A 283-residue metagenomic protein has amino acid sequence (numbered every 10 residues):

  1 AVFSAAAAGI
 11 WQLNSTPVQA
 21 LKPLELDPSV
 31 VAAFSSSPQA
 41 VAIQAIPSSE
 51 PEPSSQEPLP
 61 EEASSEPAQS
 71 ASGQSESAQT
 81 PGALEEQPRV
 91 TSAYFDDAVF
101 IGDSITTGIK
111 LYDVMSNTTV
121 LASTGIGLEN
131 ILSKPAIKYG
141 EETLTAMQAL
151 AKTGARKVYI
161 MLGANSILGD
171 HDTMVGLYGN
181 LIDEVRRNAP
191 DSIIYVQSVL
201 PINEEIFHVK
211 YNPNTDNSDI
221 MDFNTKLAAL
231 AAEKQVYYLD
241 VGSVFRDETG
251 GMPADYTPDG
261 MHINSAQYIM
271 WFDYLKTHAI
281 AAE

Functional and structural regions predicted by a protein language model:
A1-D97, T106, L111: N-terminal secretory targeting modules
P88-L177: Conserved SGNH/GDSL esterase-like catalytic core that processes O-acyl groups on lipids and polysaccharides
F95-D97, G154-V158, A189-I194, K234-Y237: Loop/turn elements at helix/coil->beta-strand transitions in domains of secreted/extracellular proteins
L132-I137, A164-T173, V185, K210-N217 (+1 more regions): Second-shell loop/turn segments in exported
M161, N165, R186-S218: Active-site segments of SGNH/GDSL-like serine hydrolases that catalyze O-acetyl group transfer/hydrolysis on lipids
Y178-I182, N224: Generic structural signal for well-ordered alpha-helices, preferentially at hydrophobic/aromatic core positions
I202-E283: Catalytic His-Asp segment of secreted/periplasmic serine-dependent ester chemistry enzymes
